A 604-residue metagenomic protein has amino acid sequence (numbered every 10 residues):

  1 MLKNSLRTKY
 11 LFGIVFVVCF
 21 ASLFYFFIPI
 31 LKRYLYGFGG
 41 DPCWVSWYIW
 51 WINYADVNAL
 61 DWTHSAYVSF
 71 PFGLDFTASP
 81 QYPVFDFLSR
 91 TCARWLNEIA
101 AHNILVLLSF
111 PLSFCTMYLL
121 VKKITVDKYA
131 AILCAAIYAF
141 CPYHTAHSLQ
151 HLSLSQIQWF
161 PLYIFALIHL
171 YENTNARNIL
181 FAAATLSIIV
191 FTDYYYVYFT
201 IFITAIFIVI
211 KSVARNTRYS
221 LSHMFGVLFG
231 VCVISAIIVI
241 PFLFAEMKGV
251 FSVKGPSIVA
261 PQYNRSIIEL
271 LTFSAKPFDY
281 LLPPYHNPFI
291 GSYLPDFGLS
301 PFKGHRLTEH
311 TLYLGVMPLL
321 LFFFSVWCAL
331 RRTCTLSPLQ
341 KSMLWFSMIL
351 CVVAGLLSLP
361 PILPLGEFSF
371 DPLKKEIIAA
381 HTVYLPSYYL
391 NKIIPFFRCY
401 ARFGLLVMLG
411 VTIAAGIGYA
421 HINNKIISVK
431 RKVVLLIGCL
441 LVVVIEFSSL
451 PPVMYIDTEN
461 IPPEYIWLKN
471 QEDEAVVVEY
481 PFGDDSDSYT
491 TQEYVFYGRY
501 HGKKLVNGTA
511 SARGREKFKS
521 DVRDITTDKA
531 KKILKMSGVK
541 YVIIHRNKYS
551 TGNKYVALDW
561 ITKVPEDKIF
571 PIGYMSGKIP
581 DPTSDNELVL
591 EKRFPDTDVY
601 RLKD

Functional and structural regions predicted by a protein language model:
K3-N4, Y171, F199-I234, V326-L336: Perimembrane helix-loop-helix junctions
T8-F20, A184-T185, Y219-F244, Q262-L271 (+2 more regions): Hydrophobic alpha-helical membrane-interfacial segments at the cytosolic entry of transmembrane helices
K9-P42, W47, W51, V231-F251 (+1 more regions): Transmembrane signal-anchor helices characteristic of membrane glycosylation enzymes that use polyprenol
F16-S22, L105-I124, K128-S212, V231-L243 (+1 more regions): Membrane-embedded helix bundles of polyisoprenyl
F20-S113, A139-I157, T192, L270-S274 (+5 more regions): Membrane-interface coil-to-helix junctions
A205, L228-A236, I413, Y419-E446: Signature aromatic-anchored transmembrane alpha helix within multi-pass, membrane-resident enzymes that catalyze glycan
V209-S212, L314-K341, I349-L356, A420: Hydrophobic, aromatic-rich transmembrane alpha-helices and their immediate juxtamembrane boundary segments
V259-Q262, S266, P295-G298, N423 (+1 more regions): Extracytoplasmic
